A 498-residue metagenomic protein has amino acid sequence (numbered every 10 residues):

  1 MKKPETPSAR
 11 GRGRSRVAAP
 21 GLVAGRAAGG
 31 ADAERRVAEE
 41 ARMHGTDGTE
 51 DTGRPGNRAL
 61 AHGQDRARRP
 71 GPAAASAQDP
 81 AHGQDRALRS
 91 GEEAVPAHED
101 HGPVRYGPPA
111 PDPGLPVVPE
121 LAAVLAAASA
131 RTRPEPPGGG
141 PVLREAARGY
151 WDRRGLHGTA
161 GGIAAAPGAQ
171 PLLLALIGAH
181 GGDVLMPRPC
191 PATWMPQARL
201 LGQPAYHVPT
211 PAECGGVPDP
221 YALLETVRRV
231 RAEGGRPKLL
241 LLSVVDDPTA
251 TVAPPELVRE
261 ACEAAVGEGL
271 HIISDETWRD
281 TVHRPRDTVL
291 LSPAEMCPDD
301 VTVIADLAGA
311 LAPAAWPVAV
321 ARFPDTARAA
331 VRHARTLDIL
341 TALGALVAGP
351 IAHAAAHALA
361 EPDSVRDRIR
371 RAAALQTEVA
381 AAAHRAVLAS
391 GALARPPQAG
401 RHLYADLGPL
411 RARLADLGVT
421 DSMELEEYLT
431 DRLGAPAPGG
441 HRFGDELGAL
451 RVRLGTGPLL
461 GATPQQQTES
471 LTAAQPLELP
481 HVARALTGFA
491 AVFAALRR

Functional and structural regions predicted by a protein language model:
K2-E5, H44, H157, Y428-A437 (+1 more regions): PLP-dependent enzyme catalytic core of the Aspartate aminotransferase-like
K2-P4, V303-A373, V387: Conserved core segment of the aminotransferase class I/II
R10-L60, D85, R89-P167, E361 (+2 more regions): N-terminal small-domain helix-loop-helix segment of the aminotransferase-like
A59-L88: Long, intrinsically disordered low-complexity tandem-repeat segments
R131-A264, D280-M296, E478, V482-A483: Conserved core of the PLP fold type I
L201, G267-E268, S390: Helix C-cap/helix->beta junction micro-motif
E213-P218, V252, V282-T288, V331 (+3 more regions): Short, flexible/disordered intra-domain loops and linkers
R370-H384, L388, L393-R413: Conserved glycine-rich beta-strand-loop-beta hairpin in the small C-terminal domain of fold type I
